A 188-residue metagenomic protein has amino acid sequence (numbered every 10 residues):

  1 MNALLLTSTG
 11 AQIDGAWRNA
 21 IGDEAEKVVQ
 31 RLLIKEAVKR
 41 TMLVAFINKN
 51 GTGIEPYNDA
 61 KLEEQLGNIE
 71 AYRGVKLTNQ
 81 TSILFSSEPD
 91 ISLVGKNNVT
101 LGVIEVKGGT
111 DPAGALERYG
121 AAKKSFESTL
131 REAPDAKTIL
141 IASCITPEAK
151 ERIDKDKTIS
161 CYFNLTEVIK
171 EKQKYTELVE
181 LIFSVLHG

Functional and structural regions predicted by a protein language model:
M1-G53: Interdomain/boundary linker segments immediately adjacent to catalytic/signaling cores
A45-G188: Catalytic core segments in nucleotide and nucleic-acid processing enzymes
